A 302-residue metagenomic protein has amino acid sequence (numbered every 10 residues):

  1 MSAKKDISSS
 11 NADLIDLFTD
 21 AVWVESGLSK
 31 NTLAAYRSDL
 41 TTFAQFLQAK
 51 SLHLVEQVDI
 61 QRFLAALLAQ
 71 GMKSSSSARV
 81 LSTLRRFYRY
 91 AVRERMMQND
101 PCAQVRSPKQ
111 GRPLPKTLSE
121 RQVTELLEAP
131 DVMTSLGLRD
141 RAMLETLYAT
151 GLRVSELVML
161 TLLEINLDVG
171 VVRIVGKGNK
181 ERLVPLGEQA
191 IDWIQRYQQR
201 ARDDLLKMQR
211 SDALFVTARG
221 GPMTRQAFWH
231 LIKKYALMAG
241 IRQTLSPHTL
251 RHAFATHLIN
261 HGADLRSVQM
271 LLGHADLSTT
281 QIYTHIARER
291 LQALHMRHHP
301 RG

Functional and structural regions predicted by a protein language model:
M1-G302: Conserved catalytic core of the tyrosine transesterase superfamily
